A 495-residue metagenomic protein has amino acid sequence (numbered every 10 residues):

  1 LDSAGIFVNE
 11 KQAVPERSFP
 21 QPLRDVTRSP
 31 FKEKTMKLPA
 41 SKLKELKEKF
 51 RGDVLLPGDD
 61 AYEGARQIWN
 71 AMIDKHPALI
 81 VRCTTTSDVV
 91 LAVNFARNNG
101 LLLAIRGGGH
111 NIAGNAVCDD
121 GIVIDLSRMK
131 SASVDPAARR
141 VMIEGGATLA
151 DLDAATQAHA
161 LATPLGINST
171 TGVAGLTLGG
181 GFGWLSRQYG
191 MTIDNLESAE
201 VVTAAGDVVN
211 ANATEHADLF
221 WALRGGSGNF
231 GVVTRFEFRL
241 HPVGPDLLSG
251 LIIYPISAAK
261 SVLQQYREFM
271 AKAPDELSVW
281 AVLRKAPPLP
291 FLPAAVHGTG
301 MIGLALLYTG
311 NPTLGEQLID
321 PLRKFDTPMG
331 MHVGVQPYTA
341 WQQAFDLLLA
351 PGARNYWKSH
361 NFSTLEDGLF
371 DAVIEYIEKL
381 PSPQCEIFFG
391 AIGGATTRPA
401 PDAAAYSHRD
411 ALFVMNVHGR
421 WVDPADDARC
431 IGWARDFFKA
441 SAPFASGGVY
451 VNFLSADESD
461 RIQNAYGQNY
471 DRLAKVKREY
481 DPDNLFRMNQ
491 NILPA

Functional and structural regions predicted by a protein language model:
I6-K11, Q21-A495: Soluble FAD-dependent oxygen oxidases
A13-P15: Short linear/disordered segments characteristic of secreted peptide precursors and small low-complexity proteins
